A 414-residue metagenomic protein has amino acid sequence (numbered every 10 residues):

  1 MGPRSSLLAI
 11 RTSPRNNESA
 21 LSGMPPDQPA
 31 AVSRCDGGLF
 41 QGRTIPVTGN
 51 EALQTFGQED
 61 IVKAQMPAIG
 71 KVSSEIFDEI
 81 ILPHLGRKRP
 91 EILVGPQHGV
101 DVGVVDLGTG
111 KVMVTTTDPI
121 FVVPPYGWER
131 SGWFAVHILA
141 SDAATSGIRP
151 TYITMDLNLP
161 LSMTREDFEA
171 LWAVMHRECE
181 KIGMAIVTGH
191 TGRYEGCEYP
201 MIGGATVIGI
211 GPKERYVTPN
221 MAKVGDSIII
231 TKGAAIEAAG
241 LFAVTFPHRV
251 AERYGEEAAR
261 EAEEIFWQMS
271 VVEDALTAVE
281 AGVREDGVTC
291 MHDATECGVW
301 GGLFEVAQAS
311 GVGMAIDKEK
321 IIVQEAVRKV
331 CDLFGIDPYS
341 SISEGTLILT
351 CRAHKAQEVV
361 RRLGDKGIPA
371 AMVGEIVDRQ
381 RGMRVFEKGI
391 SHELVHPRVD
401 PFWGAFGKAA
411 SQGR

Functional and structural regions predicted by a protein language model:
G2-P3, Q412: Alpha-helix capping/termination motifs at helix-coil junctions
N17-E18, E51: N-terminal cationic leader/targeting segments used for protein routing and processing
E18-A20, D36-G37: Short hydrophobic alpha-helical segments enriched in small aliphatic residues
A30-R414: Helix-biased detector of long, well-ordered alpha-helical tracts
